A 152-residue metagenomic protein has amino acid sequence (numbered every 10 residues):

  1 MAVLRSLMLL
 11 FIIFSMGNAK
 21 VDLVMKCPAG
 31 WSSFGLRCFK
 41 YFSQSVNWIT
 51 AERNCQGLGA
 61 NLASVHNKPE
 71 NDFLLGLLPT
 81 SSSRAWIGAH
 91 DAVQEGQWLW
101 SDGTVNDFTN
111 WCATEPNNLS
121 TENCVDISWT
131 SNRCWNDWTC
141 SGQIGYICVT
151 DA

Functional and structural regions predicted by a protein language model:
M1-A152: Extracellular, disulfide-bonded carbohydrate-recognition/adhesion ectodomains, dominated by C-type lectin-like domains
